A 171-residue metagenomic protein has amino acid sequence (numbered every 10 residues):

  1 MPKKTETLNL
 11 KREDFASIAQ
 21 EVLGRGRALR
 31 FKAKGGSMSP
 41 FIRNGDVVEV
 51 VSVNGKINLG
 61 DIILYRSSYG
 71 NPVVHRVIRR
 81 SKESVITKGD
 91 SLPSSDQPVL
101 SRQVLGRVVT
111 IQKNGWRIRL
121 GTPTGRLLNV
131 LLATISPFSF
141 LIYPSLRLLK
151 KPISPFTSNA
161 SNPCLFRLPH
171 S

Functional and structural regions predicted by a protein language model:
M1-S171: Extended hydrophobic leader/signal-anchor segments used for secretion and membrane insertion
